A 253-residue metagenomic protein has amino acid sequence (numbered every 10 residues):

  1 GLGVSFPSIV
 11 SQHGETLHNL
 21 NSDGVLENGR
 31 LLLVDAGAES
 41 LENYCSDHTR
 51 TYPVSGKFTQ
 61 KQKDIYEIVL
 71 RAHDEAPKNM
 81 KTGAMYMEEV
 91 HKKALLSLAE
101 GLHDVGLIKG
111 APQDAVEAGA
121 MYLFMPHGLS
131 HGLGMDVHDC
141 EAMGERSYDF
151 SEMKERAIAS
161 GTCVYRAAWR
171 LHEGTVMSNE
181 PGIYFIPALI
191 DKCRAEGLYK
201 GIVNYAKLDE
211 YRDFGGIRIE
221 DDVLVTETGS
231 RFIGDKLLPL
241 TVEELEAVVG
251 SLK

Functional and structural regions predicted by a protein language model:
G1-K253: Active-site neighborhoods and metal-handling regions in enzymes and metal-associated proteins
